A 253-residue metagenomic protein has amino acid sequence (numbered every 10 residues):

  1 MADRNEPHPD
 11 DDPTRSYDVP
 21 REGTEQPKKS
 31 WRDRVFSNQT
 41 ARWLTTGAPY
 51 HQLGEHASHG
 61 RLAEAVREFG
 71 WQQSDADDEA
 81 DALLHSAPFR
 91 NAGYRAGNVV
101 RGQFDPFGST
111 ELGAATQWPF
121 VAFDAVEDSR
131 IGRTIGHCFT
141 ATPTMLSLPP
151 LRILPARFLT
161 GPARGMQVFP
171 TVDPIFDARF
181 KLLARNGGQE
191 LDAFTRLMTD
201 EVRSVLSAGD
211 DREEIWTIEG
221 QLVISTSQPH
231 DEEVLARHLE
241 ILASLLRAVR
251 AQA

Functional and structural regions predicted by a protein language model:
D3-T46, H56-A253: Charged, low-complexity intrinsically disordered regions
Q52-L53: Residue-level marker of alpha-helix boundaries and capping positions
